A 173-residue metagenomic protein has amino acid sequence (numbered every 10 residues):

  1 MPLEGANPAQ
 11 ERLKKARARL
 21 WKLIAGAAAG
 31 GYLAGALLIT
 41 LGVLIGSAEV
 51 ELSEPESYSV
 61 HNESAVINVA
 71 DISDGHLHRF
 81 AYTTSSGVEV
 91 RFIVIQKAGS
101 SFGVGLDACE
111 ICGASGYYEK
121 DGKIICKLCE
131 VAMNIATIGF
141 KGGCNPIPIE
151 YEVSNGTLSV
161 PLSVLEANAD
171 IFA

Functional and structural regions predicted by a protein language model:
P2, A6-A9, N68, N134-A136 (+1 more regions): Alpha-helix initiation/capping motif
P2-A27: Cytosolic-side transmembrane helix boundary signature
K14-A16, L23, T40-Y117, E152-A173: N-terminal pre-ligand scaffold of iron-sulfur
G31-V43: Hydrophobic alpha-helical membrane-insertion segments, chiefly the h-region of N-terminal signal peptides
G116-D121, A136-I138: Short Cys/His-rich "knuckle" micro-motifs
G122-A132, F140-E150: Short cysteine/histidine-rich metal-coordination sites, predominantly Zn2+-binding motifs
I125, M133-N134, L158, E166: Solvent-exposed loop/turn segments at secondary-structure junctions within structured extracellular/periplasmic domains
